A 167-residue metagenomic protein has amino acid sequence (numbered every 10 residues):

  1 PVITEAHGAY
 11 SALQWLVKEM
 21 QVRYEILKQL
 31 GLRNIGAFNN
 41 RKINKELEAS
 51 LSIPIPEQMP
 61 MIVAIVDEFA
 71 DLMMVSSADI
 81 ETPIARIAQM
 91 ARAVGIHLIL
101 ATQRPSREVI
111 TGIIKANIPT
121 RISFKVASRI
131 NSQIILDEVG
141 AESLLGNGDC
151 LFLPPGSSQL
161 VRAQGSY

Functional and structural regions predicted by a protein language model:
P1-E5, A12-Q14, I113: P-loop NTPase switch/communication element
T4, G8, N131-S132: A short acidic, often aromatic-flanked loop/helix-cap motif at beta-alpha or helix-coil junctions that lines enzyme
Q14-Y167: P-loop NTPase motor-domain active sites and their immediate coupling elements
